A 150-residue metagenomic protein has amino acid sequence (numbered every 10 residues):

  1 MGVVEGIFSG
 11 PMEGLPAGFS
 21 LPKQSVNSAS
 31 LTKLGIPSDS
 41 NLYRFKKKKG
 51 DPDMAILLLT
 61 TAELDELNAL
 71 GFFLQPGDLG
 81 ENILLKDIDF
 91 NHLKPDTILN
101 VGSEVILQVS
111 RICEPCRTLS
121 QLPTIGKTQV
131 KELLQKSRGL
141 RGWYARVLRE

Functional and structural regions predicted by a protein language model:
M1-G102, R111, T118: Electropositive, beta-rich accessory/interaction domains or terminal extensions that provide binding surfaces
M1-P11, R138-E150: Long hydrophobic alpha-helices with heptad-repeat/coiled-coil character
L85-I88, H92-L148: Glycine-rich active-site loops that engage anionic ligands at enzyme catalytic sites
